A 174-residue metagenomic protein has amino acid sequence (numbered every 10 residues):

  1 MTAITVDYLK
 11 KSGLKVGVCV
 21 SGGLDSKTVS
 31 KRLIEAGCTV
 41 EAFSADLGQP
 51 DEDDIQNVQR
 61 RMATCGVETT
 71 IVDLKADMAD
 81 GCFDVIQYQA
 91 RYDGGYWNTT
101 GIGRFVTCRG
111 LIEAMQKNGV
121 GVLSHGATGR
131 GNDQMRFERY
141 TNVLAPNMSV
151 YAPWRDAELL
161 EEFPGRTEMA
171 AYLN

Functional and structural regions predicted by a protein language model:
M1-N174: ATP-dependent adenylation/nucleotidyltransferase module used to activate substrates
